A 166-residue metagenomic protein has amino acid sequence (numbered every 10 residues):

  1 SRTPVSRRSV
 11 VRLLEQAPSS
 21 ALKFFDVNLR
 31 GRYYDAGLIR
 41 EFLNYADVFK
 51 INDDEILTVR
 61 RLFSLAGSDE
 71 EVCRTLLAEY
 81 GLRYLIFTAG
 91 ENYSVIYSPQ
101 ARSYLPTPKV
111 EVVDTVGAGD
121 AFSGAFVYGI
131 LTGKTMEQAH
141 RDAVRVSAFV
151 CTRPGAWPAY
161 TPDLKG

Functional and structural regions predicted by a protein language model:
S1-R102, K134, L164: Ribokinase/PfkB-type carbohydrate-kinase core domain
Y80-Y84, P106-G166: Conserved post-catalytic alpha-helical subdomain immediately downstream of the catalytic base and nucleotide-binding
